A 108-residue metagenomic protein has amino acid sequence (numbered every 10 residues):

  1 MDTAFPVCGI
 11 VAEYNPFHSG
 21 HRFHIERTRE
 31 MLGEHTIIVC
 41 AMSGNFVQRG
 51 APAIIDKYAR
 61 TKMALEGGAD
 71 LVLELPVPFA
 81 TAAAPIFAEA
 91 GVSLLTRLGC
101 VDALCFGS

Functional and structural regions predicted by a protein language model:
M1-S108: Nucleotidyltransferase catalytic core that binds NTPs
